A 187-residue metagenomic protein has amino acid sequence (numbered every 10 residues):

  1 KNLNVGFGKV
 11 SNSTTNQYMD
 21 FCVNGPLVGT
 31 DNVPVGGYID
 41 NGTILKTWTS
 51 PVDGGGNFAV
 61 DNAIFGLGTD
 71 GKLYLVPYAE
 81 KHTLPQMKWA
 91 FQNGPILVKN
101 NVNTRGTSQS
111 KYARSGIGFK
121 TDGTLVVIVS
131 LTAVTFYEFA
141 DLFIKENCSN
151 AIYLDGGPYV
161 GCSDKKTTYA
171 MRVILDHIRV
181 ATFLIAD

Functional and structural regions predicted by a protein language model:
K1-D187: Gly/Ser/Thr/Pro-rich low-complexity, intrinsically disordered segments
